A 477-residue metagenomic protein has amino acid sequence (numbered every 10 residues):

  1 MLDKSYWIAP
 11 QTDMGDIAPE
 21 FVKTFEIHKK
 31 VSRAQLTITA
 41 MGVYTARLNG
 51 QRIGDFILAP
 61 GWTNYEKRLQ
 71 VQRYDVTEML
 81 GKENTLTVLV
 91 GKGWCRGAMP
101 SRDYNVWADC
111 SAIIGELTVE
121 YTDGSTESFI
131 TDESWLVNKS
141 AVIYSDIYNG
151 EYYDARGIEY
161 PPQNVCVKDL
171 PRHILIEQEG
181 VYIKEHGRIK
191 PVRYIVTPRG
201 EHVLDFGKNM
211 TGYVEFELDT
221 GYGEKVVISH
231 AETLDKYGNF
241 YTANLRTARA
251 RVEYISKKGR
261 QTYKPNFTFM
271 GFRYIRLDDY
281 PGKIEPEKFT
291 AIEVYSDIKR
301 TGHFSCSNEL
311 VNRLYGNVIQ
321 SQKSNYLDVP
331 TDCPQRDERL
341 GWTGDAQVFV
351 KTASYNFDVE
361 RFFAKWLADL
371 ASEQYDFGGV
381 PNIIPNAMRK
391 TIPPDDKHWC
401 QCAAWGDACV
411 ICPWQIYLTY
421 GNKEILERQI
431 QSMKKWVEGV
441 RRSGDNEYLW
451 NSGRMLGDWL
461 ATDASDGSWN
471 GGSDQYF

Functional and structural regions predicted by a protein language model:
M1-R336, G344-D345, V359-A364, F377 (+7 more regions): Extracellular/oxidizing-compartment recognition motifs
M41, D337-Q347, D358, C400-I411 (+2 more regions): Aromatic- and histidine-enriched alpha-helix N-cap/loop-to-helix transition segments that scaffold the rims
A46, W366, W405-I416, I425 (+2 more regions): Extended, hydrophobic alpha-helical segments in both membrane/secreted and soluble proteins
Y280, V348-V359, C409-I425, F477: Well-ordered alpha-helical scaffold segments within catalytic/enzyme domains
V348, D369, S432-S443: Alpha-helical scaffold segments in carbohydrate-active enzymes
T352-D376: Active-site diphosphate/adenylate-binding microenvironment
